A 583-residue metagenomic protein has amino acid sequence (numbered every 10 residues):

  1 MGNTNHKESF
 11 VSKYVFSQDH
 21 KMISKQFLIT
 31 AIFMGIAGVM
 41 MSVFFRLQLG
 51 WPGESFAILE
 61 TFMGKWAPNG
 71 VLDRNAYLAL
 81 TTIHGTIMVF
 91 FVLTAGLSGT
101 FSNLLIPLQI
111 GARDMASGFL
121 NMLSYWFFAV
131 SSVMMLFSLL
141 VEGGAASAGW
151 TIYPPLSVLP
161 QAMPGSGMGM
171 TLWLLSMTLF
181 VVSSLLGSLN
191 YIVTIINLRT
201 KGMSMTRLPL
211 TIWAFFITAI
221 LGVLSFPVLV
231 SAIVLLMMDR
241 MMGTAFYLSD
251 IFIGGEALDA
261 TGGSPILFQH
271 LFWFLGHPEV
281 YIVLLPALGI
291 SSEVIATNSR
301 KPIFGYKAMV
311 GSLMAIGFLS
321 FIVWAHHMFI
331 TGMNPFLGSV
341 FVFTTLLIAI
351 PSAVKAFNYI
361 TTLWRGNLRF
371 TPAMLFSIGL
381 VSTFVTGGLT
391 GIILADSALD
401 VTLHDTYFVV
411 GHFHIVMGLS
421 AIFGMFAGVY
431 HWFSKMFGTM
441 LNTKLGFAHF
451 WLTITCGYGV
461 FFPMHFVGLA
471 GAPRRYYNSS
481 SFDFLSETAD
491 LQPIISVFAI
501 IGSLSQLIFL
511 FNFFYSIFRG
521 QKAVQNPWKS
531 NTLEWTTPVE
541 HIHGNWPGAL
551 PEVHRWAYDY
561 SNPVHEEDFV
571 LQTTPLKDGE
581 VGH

Functional and structural regions predicted by a protein language model:
M1-H583: Membrane-embedded and interfacial regions of multi-pass energy-transducing membrane proteins
